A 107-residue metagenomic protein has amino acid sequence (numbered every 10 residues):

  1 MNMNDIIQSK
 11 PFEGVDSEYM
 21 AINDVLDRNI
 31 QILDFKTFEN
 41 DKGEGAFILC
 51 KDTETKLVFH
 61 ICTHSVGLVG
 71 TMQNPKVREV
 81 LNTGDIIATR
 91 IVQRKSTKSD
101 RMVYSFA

Functional and structural regions predicted by a protein language model:
M1-L57: OB-fold ssDNA-binding interfaces and closely related basic DNA-contact patches used across DNA replication/repair
N2-D5, G67, K76: Exposed alpha-helical structural elements
V25, V69-T89: Short nucleic-acid-contacting surface segments enriched for D/E, G, S/T with interspersed K/R
F35-T37, T89-S96: Assembly/interface hotspot detector across virion components, adhesins/toxins, and nucleic-acid enzymes
F38, V66-G67: Loop/turn elements at beta-strand to alpha-helix junctions within RNA-recognition modules
L57-T63: A short macromolecule-binding patch
H64-V66, Q93: Short beta-alpha junction loops
V92-A107: OB-fold/S1-family single-stranded nucleic acid-binding modules
